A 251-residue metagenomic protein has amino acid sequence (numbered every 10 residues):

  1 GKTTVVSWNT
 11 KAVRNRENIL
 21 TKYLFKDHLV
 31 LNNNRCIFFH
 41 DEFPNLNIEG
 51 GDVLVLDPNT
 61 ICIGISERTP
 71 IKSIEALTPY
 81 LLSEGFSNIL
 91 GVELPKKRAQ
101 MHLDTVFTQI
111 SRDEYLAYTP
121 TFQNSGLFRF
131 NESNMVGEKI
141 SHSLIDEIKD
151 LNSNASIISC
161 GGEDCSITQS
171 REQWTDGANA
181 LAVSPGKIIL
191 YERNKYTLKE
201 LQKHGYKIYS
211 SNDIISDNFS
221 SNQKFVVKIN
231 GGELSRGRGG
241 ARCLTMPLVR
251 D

Functional and structural regions predicted by a protein language model:
G1-D251: The feature marks the mature, well-folded catalytic cores of soluble enzymes
